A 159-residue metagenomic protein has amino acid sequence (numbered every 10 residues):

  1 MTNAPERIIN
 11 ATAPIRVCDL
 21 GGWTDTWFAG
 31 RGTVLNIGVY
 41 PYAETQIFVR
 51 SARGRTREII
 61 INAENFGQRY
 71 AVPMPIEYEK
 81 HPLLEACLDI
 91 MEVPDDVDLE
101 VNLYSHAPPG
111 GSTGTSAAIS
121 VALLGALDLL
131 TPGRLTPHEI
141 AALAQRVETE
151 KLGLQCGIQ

Functional and structural regions predicted by a protein language model:
T2-T113, G125-P137, A142: ATP-binding N-lobe of GHMP and related small-molecule kinases
S116: Short, conserved phosphate/pyrophosphate- and ester-handling motifs at nucleotide-, phospho-/glycolipid
A122: Active-site signature of alpha/beta-hydrolase-fold catalytic machinery across serine- and Asp/Cys-nucleophile hydrolases
L135-Q159: Alpha/beta catalytic cores of group-transfer enzymes, especially the acyltransferase/condensing modules of polyketide
